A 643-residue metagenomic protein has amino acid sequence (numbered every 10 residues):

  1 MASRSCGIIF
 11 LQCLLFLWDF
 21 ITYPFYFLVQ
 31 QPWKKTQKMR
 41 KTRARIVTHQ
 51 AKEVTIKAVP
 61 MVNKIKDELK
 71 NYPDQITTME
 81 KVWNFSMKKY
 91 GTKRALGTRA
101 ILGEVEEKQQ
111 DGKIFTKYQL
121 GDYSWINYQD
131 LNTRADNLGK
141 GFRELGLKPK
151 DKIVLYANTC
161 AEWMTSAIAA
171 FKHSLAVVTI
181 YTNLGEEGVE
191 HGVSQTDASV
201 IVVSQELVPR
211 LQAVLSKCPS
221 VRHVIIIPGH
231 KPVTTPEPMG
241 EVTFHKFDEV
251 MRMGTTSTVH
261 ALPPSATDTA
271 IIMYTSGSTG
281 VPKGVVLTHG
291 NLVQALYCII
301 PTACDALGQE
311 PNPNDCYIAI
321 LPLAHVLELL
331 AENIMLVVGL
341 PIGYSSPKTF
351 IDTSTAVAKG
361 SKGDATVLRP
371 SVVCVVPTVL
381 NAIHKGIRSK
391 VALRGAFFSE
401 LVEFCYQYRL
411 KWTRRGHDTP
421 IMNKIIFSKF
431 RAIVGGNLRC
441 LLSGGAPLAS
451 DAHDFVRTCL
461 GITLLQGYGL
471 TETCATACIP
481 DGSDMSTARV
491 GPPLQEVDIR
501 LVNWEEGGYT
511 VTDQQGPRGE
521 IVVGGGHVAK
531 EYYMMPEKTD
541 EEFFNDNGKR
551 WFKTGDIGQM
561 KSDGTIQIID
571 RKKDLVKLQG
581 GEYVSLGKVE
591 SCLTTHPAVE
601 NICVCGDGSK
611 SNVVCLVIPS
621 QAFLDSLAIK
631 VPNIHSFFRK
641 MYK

Functional and structural regions predicted by a protein language model:
A2-V54, L96, K172-R252: Structural core segment of the AMP-binding/adenylate-forming
N71-Q75, T92, L96-I168, G185-H191 (+1 more regions): Conserved AMP-binding/adenylate-forming core of the ANL superfamily
R94, I226, T243-H245, M251-Y274 (+2 more regions): Conserved pre-ATP/AMP-binding loop-to-beta segment of ANL
N127-Y128, A270-Y297: Conserved AMP-binding A3 loop
D136, V285-Q309, Y406, S428: Conserved structural elements of the adenylate-forming
A167, L184-V214, A295-I318, E332 (+3 more regions): Conserved ATP-dependent adenylate/AMP-binding module captured primarily in the ANL superfamily
H245-E249, V337-L340, S371-C374, I383-T487 (+1 more regions): Gly/Ser/Thr-rich phosphate-binding loop
T275, E505-L578: Conserved ATP-binding/catalytic segment of the ANL
